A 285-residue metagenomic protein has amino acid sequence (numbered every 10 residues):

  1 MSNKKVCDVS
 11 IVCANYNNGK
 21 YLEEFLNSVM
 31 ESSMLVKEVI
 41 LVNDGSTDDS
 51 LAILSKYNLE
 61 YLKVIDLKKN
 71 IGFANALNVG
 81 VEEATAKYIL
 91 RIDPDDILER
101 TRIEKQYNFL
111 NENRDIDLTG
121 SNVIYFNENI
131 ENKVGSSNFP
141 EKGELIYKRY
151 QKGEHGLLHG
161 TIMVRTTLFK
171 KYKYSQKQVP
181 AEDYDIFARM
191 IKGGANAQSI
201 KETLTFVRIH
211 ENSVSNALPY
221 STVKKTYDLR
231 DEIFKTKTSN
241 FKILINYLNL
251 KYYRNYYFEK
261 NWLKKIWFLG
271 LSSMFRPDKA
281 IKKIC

Functional and structural regions predicted by a protein language model:
N27-V36: Short, acidic, metal-binding catalytic loop of nucleotide-sugar glycosyltransferases
N43-A52, K69, D93: A conserved acidic beta->alpha catalytic loop
D49, D96-F109: Acidic donor-binding/catalytic loop of UDP-sugar-dependent glycosyltransferases, especially processive GT2
L51-E83: Conserved donor nucleotide-binding strand/loop of the catalytic core
F73-V81, K105-F109, D115-L168, A217-Y220 (+2 more regions): Flexible acidic/His/Gly-enriched loops in nucleotide-sugar-dependent glycosyltransferase catalytic domains
I89: Short aromatic/hydrophobic "clamp" motif used to bind/position activated sugar donors
P140-S221: Conserved nucleotide-sugar donor-binding catalytic segment
Y150, V207-E211, N216-F241, F268-G270: Catalytic core of nucleotide-sugar-dependent glycosyltransferases
